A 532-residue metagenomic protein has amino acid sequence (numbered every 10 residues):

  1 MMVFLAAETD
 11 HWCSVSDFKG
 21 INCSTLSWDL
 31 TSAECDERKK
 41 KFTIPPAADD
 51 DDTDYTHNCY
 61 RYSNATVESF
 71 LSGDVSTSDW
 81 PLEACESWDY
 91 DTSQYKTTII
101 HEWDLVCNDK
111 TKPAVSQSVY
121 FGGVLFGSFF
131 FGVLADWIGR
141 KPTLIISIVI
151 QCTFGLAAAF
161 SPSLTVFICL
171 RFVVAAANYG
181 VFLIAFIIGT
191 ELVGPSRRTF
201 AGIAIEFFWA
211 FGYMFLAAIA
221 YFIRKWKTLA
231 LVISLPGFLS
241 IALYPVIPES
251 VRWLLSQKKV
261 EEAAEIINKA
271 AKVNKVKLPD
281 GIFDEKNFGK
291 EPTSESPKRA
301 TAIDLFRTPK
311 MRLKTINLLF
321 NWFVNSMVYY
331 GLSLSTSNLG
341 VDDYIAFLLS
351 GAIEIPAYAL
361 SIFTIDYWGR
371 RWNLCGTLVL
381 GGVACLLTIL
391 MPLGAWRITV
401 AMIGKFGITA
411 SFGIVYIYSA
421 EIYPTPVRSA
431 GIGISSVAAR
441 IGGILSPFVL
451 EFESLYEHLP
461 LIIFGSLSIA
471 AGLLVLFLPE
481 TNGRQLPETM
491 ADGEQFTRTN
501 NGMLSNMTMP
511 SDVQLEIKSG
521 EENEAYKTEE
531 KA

Functional and structural regions predicted by a protein language model:
E8-D79, F200, F222-T293, G465-M507: Central mid-sequence intracellular linker of multi-pass
E37-T111, N268, K272-L339, T499-A532: Flexible cytoplasmic loops linking transmembrane helices in multi-pass membrane transporters
Y95-K96, H101-L105, V166-Y179, F238 (+2 more regions): Hydrophobic core of transmembrane alpha-helices in multi-pass small-molecule transporters, especially MFS/SLC-type
F121-G127, N178-I247, Y344-S350, E354-A359 (+3 more regions): Glycine-rich segments within core transmembrane alpha-helices of 12-TM secondary carriers
W137-S147, T199-F200, R312-L313, D366-V379: Cytoplasmic membrane-interface "Motif A"-like loop-to-helix N-cap segments of 12-TM Major Facilitator Superfamily
G139, F160-T165, A177, I223 (+1 more regions): Helix-breaking motifs and short loop linkers at transmembrane-helix boundaries and internal kinks in secondary membrane
P142-A157, T165, F207, N373-L387: Structural signature of the two symmetry-related core transmembrane helices
R171, E206, W322-N325, S333-M503: C-terminal transmembrane bundle
